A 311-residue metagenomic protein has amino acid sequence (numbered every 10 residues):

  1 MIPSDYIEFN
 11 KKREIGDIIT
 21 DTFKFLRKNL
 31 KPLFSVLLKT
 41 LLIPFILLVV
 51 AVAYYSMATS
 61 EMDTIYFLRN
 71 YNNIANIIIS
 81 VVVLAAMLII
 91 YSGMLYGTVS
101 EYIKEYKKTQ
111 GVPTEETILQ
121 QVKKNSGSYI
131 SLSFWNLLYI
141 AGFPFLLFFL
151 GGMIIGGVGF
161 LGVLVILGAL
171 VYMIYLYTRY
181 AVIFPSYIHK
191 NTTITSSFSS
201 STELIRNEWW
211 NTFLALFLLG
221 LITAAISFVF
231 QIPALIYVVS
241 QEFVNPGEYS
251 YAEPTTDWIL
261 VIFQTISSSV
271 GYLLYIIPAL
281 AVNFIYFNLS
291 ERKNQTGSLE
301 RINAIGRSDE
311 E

Functional and structural regions predicted by a protein language model:
M1-D5, F9-N10, D21, D63-F67 (+3 more regions): Juxtamembrane transition segments at transmembrane-helix termini in multipass membrane proteins
M1-I77: Non-cleavable N-terminal signal-anchor transmembrane helices
G16-P44, E115-G142, Y175-I226, L260: Interfacial aromatic "cap" segments that immediately flank transmembrane helices in multipass membrane proteins
P44-L88, F143-M173, S227-Y275: Membrane-helix interface segments in multi-pass membrane proteins
S56-M57, G152-M153, N207-W210, I236 (+2 more regions): Short, surface-exposed linear patches
I74-V81, A85, Y96, S100 (+2 more regions): A conserved helix-loop-strand patch within extracytoplasmic ligand-binding domains of the periplasmic binding
